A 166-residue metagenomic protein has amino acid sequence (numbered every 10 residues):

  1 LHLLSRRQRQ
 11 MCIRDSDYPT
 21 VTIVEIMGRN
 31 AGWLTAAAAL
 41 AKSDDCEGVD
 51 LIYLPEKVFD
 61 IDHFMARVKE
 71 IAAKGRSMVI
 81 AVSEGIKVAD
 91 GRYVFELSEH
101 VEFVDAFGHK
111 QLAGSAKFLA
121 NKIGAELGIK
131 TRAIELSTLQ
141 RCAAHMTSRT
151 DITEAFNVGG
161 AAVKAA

Functional and structural regions predicted by a protein language model:
L1-I13: Single conserved hydrophobic/aromatic residue that forms the stacking wall/gate of nucleotide- or nucleobase-binding
R6, R29-N30: Short, amphipathic alpha-helical segments
Y18-R29, A38-A161: Glycine-rich phosphate/diphosphate-binding loops and the adjacent beta-loop-alpha structural elements that coordinate
V163-A166: Short, hydrophobic alpha-helical segments
